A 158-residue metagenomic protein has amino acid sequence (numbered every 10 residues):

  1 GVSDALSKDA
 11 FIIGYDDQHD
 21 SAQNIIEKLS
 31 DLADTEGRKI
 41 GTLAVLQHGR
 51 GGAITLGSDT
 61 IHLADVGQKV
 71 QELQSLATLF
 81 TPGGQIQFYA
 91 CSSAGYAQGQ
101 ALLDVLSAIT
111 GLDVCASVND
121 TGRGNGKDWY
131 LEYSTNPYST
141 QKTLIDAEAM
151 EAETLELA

Functional and structural regions predicted by a protein language model:
G1-D34: A domain-level signal for caspase-like cysteine endopeptidase catalytic cores and their zymogen-processing architecture
S7, H62, T81, Y96 (+2 more regions): Alpha-helix initiation/capping motif
I13-H19, A64-Q68, S134-P137: A signal for specific C-terminal beta-sheet/loop modules enriched in small/flexible residues with GP/PG/PP motifs
E27-S30, A101, W129-Y130: Surface-exposed beta-strand edges and their flanking turn/coil or helix-capping segments
D34-T35, T78: Structural motif
E36-G41: Low-complexity, serine/threonine/proline/glycine-rich extracellular segments that form mucin-like
T42-N125: Catalytic cores of nucleophile-dependent amide-cleaving enzymes
A116-A158: Caspase-like cysteine protease fold
